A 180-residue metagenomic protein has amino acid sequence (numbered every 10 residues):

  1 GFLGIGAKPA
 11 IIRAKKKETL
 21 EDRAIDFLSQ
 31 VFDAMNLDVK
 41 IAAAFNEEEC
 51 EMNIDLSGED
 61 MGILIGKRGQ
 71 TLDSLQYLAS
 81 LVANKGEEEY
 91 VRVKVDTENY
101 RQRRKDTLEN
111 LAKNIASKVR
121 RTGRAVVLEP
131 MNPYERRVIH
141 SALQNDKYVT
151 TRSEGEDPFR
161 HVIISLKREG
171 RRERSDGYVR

Functional and structural regions predicted by a protein language model:
G1-R180: RNA-contacting regions in translation and RNA-metabolism proteins, encompassing KH/S1 modules where present
